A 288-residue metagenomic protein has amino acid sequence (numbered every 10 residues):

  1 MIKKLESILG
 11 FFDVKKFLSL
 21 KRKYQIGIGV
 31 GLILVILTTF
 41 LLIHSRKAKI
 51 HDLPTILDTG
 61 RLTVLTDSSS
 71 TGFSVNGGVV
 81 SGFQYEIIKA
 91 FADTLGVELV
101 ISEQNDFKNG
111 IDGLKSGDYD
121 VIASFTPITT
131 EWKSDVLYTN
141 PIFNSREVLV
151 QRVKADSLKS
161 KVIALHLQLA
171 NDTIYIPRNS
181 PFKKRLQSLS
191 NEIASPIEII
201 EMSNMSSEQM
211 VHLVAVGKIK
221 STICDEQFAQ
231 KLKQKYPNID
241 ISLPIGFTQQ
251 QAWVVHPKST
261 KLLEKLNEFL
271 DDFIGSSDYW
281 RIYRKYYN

Functional and structural regions predicted by a protein language model:
M1-K23: N-terminal Lys/Arg-rich, disordered targeting/topogenic segments
K23-G29, I43-T126, S134, I199-N204: Extracytoplasmic small-molecule ligand-binding "clamshell" domains of the periplasmic binding protein/Venus flytrap
D67-S68, F143-Q151, D156, S207-E208 (+3 more regions): Periplasmic-binding protein-like
V75, I88-E98, Q168, S180-N204 (+2 more regions): Ligand-binding cleft/hinge of the Venus flytrap
F91, L114-K115, L149, L169 (+2 more regions): Hydrophobic residues within well-ordered alpha-helices
K108, D112, S124-D135, Q187-S188 (+2 more regions): A ligand-binding cleft/hinge motif common to bilobed small-molecule-binding domains
R152-I174: Flexible hinge/capping segments at coil-to-helix
L270-Y286: Periplasmic-binding protein-like
